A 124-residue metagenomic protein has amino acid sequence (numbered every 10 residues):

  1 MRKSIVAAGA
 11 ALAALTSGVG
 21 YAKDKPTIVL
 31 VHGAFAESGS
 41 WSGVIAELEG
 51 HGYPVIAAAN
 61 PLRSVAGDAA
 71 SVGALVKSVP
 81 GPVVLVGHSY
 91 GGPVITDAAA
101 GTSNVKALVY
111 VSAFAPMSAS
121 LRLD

Functional and structural regions predicted by a protein language model:
M1-A8: Bacterial N-terminal signal peptides that target proteins for export
S17-V19: N-terminal signal peptide c-region/cleavage motif recognized by signal peptidases
K23-G81: Active-site catalytic motif of lipid deacylating hydrolases and related acyltransferases
V31-A34, H88-S89, A113: Glycine-rich His-Gly loop
V72, V86, L108: Glycine-rich FAD cofactor-binding loop and adjacent beta-loop-alpha segment at the N-terminus of flavoprotein
V86-G87, G91, I95: Gly/Ala-rich beta-loop-alpha elbow adjacent to hydrolase catalytic centers
A98: Aromatic pocket-lining residues of Rossmann-like dinucleotide-binding sites
N104-V105, V109-D124: Flexible "cap/lid" loop of the alpha/beta hydrolase fold
